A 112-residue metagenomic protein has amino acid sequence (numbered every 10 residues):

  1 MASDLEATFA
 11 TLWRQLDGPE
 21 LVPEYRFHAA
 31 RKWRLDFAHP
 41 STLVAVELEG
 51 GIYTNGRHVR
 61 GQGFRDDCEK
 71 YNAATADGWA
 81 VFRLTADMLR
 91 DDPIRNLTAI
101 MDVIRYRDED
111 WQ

Functional and structural regions predicted by a protein language model:
M1-Q112: Nucleic-acid endo/exonuclease domains
